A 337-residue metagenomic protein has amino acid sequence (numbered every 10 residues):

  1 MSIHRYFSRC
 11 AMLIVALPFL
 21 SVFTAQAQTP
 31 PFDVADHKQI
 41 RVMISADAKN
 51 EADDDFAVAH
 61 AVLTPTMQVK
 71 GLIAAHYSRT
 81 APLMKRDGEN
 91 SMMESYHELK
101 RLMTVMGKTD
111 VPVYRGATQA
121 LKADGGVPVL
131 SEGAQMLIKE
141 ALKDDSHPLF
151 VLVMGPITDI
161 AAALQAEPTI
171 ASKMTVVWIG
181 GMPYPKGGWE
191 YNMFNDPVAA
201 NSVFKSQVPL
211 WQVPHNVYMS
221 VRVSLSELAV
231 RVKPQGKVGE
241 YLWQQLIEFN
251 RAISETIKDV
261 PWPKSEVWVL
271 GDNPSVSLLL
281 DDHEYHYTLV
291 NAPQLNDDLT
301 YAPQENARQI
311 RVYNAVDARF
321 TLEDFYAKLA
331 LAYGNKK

Functional and structural regions predicted by a protein language model:
S2-M12: Bacterial N-terminal signal peptides that target proteins for export
C10-V22: Bacterial N-terminal signal peptides
Q28-K337: N-terminal acidic, glycine/proline-rich low-complexity segments
